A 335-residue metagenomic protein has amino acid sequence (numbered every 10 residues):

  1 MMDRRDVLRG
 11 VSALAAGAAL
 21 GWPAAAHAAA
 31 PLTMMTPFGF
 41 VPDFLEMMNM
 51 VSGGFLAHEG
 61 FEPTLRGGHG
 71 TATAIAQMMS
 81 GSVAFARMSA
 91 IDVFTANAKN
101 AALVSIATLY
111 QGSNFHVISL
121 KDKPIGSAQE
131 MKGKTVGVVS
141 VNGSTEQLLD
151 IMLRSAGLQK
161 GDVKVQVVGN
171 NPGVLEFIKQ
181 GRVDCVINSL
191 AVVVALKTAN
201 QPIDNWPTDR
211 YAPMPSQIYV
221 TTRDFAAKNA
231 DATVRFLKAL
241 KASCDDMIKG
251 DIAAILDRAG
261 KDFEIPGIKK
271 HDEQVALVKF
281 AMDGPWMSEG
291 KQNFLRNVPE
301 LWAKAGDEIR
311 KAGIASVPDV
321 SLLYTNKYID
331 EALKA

Functional and structural regions predicted by a protein language model:
M1-A15: N-terminal secretory signal peptides and thylakoid transit peptides that target proteins across membranes
A19-L20: Hydrophobic core
A28-L190, W206-D209, P213: Short, glycine-/small- and polar/acidic-enriched structural segments that line small-molecule recognition paths
T64, D272-A281, D319-A332: Short linear loop/turn motifs
I91, P172-I265: Pocket-lining segment of extracytoplasmic ligand-binding domains
A227-A312: Secondary-structure end/capping motifs
P299-A335: Conserved C-terminal helix/tail region of periplasmic/extracytoplasmic solute-binding proteins
